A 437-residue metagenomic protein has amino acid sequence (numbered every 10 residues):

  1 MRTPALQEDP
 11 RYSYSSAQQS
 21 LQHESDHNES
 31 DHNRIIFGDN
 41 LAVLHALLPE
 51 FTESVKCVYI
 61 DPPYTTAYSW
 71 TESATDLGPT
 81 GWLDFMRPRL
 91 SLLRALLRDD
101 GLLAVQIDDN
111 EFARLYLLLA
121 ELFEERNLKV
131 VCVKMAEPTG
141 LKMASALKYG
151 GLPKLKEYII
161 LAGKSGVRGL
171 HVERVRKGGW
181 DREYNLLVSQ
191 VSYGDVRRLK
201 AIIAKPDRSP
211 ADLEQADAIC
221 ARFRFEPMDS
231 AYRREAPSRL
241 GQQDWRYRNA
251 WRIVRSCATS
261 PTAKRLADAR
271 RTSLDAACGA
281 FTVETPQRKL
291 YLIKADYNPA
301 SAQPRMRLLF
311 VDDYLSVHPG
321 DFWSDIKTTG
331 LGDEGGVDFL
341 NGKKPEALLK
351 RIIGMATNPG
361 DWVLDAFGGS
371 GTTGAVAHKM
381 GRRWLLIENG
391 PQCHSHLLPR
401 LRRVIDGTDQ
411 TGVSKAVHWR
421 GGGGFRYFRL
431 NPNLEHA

Functional and structural regions predicted by a protein language model:
M1-Y59, Y64-D84, P88, A211 (+2 more regions): DnaQ-like (DEDDh/DEDDy) 3′-5′ exonuclease domain used for proofreading and 3′-end trimming on nucleic acids
T3-D9, P79-L83, F112, P345-G412 (+1 more regions): Conserved S-adenosyl-L-methionine
N28-P49, R402-E435: S-adenosyl-L-methionine
E29-A42, A46, G330-W362: Glycine-rich adenosyl-nucleotide cofactor-binding module
P49-T52, L117-E125, A356, V376-L385: Short, surface-exposed basic-aromatic patches at helix termini and helix-loop junctions that form
E53-S69, L119, V363-A377: Conserved proline-anchored active-site loop of SAM-dependent methyltransferases that bridges a beta-strand
P79-K134: Conserved Class I SAM-dependent methyltransferase catalytic core
A146-Y158, G163-G335, E346: Active-site-adjacent helix-turn-beta-strand microarchitecture at beta-sheet edges that either contains or buttresses
